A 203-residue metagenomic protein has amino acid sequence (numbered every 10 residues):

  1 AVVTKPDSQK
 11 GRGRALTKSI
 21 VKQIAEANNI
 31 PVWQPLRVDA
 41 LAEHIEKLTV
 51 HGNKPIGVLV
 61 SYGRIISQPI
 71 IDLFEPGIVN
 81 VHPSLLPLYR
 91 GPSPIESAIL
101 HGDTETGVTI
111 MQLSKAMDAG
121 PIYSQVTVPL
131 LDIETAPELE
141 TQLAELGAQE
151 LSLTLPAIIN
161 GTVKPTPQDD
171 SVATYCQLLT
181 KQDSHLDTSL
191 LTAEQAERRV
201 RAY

Functional and structural regions predicted by a protein language model:
A1-Y203: One-carbon transfer enzymes
